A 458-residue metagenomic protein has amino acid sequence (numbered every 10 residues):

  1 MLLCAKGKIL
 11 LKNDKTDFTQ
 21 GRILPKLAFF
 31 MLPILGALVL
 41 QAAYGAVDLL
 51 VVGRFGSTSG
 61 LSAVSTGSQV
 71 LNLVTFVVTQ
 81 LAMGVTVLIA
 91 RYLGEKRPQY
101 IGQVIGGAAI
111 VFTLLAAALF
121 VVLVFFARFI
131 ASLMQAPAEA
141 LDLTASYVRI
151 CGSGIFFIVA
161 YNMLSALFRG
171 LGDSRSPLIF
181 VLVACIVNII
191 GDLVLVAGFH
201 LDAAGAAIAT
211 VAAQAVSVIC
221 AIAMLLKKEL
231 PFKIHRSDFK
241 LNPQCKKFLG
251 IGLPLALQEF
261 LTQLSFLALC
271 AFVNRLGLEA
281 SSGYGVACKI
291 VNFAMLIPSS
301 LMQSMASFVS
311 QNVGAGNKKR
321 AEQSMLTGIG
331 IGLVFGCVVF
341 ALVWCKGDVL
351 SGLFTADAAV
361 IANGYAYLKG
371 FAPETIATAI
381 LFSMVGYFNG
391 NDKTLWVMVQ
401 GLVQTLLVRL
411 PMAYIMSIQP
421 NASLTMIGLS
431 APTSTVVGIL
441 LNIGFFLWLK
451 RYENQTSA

Functional and structural regions predicted by a protein language model:
M1-M31, I89-F156, G198-L253, V309-E374 (+1 more regions): Short alpha-helical transmembrane segments in multi-pass integral membrane proteins
F18-L50, R54-F55, Q69-G84, L88 (+7 more regions): N-terminal transmembrane alpha-helices
F29-D48, I150, A184, A213-S217 (+4 more regions): Transmembrane helical elements of multi-pass membrane transporters/channels
I34, L38, L50, V87 (+15 more regions): Transmembrane alpha-helix boundary and packing residues in multipass membrane permease domains and related
V39, A43-S62, A131-A138, V194-L201 (+4 more regions): Helix-terminus/linker motif at the lipid-water interface of multi-pass membrane proteins
A46-L49, V121, M163-L167, I189-V194 (+8 more regions): Alpha-helical transmembrane segments of multipass membrane proteins
L61-V121, I158-P177, G283-G347, T378-Q400: Small-residue-rich hydrophobic transmembrane alpha-helices
A82, C151-R169, P177-C185, A206-I219 (+5 more regions): Short runs within selected transmembrane alpha-helices of multi-pass transporters and secretion channels
